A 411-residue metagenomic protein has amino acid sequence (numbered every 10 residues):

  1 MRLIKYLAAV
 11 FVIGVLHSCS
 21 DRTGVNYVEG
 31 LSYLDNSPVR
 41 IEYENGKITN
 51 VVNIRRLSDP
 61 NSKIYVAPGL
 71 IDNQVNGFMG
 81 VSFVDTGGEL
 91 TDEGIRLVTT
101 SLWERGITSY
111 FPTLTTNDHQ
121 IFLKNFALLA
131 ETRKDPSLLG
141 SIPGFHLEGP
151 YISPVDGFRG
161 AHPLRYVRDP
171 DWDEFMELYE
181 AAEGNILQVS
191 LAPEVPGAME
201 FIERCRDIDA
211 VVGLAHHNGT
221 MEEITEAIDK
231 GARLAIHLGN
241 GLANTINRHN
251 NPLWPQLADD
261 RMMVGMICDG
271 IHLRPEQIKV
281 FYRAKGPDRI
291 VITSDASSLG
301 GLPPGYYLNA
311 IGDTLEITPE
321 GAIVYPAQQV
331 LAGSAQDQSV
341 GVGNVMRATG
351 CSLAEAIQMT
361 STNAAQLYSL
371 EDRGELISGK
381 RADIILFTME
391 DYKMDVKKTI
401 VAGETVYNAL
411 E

Functional and structural regions predicted by a protein language model:
C19-R56, D391, E404-T405: N-terminal metal-binding scaffold of metallo-dependent hydrolase/deaminase domains
S20-E29, V52-R96, T100: Replace "His-x-His-based motif
N76-M79, V84, R96-N125, G140-S153 (+4 more regions): Divalent metal-dependent hydrolysis catalytic cores, especially in the metallo-beta-lactamase
L147, C205, A235, V345 (+1 more regions): Conserved, mostly hydrophobic/aromatic
S153-E180: Conserved phosphate-binding/catalytic loop of the ribokinase/pfkB sugar-kinase fold
W172, M176, E180-P304: Active-site core of metal-dependent hydrolases
P255-G265, R283-S294, G300-K380, I384-F387: His/Asp/Glu-enriched, well-ordered alpha-helical/loop segment that forms or immediately abuts the divalent-metal
L376-E411: C-terminal cap of metal-dependent C-N hydrolases
